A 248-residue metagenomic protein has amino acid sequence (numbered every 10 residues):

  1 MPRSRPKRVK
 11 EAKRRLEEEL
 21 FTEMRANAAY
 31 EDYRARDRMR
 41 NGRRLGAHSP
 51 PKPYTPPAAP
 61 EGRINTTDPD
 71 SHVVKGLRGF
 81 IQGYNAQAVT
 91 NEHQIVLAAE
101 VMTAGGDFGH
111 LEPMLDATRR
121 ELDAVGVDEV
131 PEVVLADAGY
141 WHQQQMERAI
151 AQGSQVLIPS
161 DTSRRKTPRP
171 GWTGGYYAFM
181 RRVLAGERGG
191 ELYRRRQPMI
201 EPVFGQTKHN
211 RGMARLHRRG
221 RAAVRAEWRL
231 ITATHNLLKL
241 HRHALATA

Functional and structural regions predicted by a protein language model:
M1-A248: Anion-binding and metal-coordination hotspots
